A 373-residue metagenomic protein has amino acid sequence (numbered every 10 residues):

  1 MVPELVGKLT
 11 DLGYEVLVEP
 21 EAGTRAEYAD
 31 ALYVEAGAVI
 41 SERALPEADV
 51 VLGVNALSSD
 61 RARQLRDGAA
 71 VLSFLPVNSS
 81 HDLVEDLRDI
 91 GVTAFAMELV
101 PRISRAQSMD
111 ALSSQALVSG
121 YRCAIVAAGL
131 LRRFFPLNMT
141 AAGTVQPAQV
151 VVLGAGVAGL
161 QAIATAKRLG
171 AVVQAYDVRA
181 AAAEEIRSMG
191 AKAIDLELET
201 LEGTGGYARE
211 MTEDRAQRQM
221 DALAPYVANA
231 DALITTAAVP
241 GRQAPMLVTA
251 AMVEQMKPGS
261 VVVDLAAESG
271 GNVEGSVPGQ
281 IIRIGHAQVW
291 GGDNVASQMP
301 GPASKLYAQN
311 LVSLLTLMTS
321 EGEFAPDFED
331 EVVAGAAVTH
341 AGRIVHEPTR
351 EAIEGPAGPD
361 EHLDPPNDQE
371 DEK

Functional and structural regions predicted by a protein language model:
M1, D60-L65, S73, G206 (+2 more regions): Glycine/threonine-rich flexible loop motifs
M1-D86: An N-terminal-biased, well-structured beta-alpha scaffold segment characteristic of Rossmann-like dinucleotide-binding
M1-Y28, P136-Y226: Glycine-rich phosphate/diphosphate-binding loop of Rossmann-like nucleotide-binding domains
G37-P46, L57, T204-L233, A237-A250 (+2 more regions): A structured beta-alpha segment of the ubiquitous adenosine-cofactor-binding alpha/beta core
L57-Q149: Glycine/serine-rich phosphate-binding loop and adjoining beta1-alpha1 elements at the start of nucleotide-handling
V77-A106, R242-A296: Rossmann-fold NAD(P)-binding glycine/threonine-rich loop
E98-V100, S104-V126, L130-A141, A267 (+1 more regions): Adenosine-phosphate binding glycine-rich loop
